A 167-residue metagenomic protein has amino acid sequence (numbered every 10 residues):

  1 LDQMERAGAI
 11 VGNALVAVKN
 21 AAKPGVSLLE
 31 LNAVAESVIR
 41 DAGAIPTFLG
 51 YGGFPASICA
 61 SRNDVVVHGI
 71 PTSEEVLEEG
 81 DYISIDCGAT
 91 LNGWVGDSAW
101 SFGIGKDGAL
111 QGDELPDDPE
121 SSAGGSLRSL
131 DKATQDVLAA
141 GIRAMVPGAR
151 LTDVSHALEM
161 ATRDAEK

Functional and structural regions predicted by a protein language model:
L1-K167: Active-site neighborhoods and metal-handling regions in enzymes and metal-associated proteins
